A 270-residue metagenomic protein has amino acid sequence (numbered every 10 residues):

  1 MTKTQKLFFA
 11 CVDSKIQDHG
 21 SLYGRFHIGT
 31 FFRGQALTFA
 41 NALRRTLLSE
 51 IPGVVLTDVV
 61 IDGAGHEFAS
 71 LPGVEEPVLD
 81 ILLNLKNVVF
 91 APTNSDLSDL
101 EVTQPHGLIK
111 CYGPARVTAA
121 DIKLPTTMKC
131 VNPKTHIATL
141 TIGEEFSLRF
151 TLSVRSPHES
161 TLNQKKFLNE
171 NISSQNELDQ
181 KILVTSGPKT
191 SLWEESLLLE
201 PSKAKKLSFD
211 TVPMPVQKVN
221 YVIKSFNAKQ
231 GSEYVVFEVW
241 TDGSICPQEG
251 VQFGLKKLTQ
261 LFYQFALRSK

Functional and structural regions predicted by a protein language model:
M1-K270: Protein-protein interaction/assembly regions in multi-subunit complexes
